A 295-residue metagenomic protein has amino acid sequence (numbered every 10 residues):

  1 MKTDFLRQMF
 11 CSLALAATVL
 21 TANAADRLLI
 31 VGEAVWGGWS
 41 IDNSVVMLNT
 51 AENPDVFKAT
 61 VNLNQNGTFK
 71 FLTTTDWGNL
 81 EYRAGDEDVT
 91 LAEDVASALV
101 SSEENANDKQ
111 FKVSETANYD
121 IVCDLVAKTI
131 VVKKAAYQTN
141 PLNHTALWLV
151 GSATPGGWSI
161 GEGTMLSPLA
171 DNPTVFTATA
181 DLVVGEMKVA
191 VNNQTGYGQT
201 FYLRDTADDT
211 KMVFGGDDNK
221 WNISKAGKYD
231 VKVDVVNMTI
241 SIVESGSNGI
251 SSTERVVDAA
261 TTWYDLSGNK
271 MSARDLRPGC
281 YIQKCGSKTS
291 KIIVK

Functional and structural regions predicted by a protein language model:
M1-C11: Bacterial N-terminal signal peptides that target proteins for export
C11-T18: Bacterial N-terminal signal peptides
L20-A24: Sec/Tat signal peptide C-region and signal peptidase I cleavage site
A25-Q65, T74-S97, N140-V184, N192-D217: Aromatic-rich carbohydrate-binding modules that target alpha-glucans
L28-I30, F57-V61, F69, F111-V113 (+9 more regions): Fold-core signature of tandem repeat domains
F69-F71, V189, G279-C285: Short, aromatic- and glycine-rich surface loops/edge beta-strands on solvent-exposed regions
T75, L125-A127, V191-N193, V235-N237 (+1 more regions): Surface-exposed loop/turn motifs at beta-strand-loop junctions within extracellular Ig-like and Fibronectin type III
S247-K295: C-terminal outer-membrane/trafficking sorting elements
